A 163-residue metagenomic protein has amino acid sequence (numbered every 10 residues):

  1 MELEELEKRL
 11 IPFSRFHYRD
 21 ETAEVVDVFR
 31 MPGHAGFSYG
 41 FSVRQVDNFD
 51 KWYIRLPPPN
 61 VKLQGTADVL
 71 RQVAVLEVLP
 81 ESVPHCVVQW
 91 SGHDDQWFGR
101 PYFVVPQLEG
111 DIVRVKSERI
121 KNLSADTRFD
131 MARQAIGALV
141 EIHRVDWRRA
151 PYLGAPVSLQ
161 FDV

Functional and structural regions predicted by a protein language model:
M1-V25: Juxta-kinase regulatory segment immediately upstream of eukaryotic protein kinase catalytic domains
F29-V163: ATP-binding pocket architecture of kinase catalytic cores
